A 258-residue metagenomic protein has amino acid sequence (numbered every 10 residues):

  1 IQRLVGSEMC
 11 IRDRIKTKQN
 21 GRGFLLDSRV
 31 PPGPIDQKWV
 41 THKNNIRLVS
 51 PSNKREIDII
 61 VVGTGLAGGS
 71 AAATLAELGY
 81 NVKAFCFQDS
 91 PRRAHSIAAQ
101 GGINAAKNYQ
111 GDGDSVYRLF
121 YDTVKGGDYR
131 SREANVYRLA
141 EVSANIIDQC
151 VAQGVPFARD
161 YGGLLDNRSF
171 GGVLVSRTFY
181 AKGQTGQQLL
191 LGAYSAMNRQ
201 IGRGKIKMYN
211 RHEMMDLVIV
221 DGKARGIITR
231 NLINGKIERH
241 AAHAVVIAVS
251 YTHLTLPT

Functional and structural regions predicted by a protein language model:
I1-G6, I11, H253-T258: Single conserved hydrophobic/aromatic residue that forms the stacking wall/gate of nucleotide- or nucleobase-binding
S7-E8, R12-T41, I46, Q88-R225 (+1 more regions): Conserved N-terminal/central alpha/beta ligand/cofactor-binding core
N44-V61: Asp/Glu-centered strand-loop micro-motifs enriched in Gly/Pro and often flanked by an aromatic residue
R55-I57, G235-A244: Core beta-strand elements of the Rossmann-like FAD/NAD(P) dinucleotide-binding domain in flavoenzyme oxidoreductases
I59-K83: N-terminal Rossmann-like FAD-binding beta1-loop-alpha1 element of flavoenzymes
V62, A241-A248: Short hydrophobic core segments
T74, H95, V245: Hydrophobic/aromatic ligand-binding patch that stacks against planar heteroaromatic rings of cofactors or nucleotides
